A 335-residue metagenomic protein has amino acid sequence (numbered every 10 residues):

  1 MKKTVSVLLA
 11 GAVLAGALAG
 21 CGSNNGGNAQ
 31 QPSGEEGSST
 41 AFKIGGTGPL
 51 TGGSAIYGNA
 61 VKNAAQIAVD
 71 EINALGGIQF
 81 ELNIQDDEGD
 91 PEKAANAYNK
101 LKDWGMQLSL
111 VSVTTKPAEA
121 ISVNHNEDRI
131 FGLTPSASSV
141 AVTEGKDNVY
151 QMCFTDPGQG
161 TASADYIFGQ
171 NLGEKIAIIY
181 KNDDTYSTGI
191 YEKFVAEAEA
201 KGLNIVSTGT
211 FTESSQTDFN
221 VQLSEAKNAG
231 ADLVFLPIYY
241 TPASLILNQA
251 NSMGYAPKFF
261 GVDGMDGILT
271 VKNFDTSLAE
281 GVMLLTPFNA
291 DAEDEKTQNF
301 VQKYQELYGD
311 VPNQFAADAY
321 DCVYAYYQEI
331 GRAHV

Functional and structural regions predicted by a protein language model:
M1-K43, A74-G77, D103: Short, low-complexity disordered leader/linker segments with a strong preference for bacterial N-terminal type II
A29, I56-N63, A74-T143, F211-T217: Beta-alpha junction/loop-to-helix N-cap segments that form part of ligand/metal-binding clefts
G37-S38, G45-A64, Q85-P91, T114 (+3 more regions): Extracytoplasmic "Venus flytrap"
G46, L101-V113, L133-P135, A177-Y180 (+4 more regions): Periplasmic-binding protein-like
A94, M152-K175, T188-I190, Q216-N220 (+4 more regions): Hydrophobic alpha-helical segments within soluble ligand-binding/sensing domains
V149-T210, L233, Y326: An alpha-beta-alpha
L247-Y320: Extracellular/periplasmic periplasmic-binding protein-like sensory domains
A333-V335: Conserved small/polar residues in nucleotide/adenosyl-binding loops
